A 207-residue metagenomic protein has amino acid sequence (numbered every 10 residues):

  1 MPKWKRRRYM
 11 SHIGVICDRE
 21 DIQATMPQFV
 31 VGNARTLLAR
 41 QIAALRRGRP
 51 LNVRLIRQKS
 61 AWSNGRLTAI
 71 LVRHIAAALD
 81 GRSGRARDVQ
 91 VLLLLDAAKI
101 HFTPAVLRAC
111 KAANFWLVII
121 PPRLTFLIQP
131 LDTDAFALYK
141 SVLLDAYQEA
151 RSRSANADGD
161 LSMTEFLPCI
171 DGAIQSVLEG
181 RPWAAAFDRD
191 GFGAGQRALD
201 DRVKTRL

Functional and structural regions predicted by a protein language model:
M1-L207: RecA-like helicase/translocase P-loop NTPase motor core
